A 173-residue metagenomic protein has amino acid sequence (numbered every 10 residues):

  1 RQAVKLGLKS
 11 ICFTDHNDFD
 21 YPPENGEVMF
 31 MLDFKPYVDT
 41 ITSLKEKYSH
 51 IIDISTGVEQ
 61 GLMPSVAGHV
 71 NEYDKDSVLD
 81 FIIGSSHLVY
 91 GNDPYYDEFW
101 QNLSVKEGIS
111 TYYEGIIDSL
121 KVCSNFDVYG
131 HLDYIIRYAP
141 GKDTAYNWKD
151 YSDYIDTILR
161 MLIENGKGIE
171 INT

Functional and structural regions predicted by a protein language model:
R1-P64, I136-K149, T157: An N-terminally biased module of ancient metal coordination in phosphate/nucleic-acid-related enzymes
E46, Y73-D74: Short secondary-structure boundary/capping segments
T56, A67, E107-G108: Feature targets compositionally biased, intrinsically disordered low-complexity regions with long contiguous runs
S65-Y73: Catalytic cores of alpha/beta
D76-V78, G84-T173: Domain-core and long-helix interface of multi-subunit machines
